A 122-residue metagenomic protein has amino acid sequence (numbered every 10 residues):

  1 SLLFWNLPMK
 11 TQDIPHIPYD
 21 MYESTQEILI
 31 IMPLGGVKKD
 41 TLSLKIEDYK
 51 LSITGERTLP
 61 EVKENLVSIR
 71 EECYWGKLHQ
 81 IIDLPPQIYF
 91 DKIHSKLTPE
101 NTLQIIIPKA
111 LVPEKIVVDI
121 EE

Functional and structural regions predicted by a protein language model:
S1-E122: Alpha-crystallin/small heat shock protein
